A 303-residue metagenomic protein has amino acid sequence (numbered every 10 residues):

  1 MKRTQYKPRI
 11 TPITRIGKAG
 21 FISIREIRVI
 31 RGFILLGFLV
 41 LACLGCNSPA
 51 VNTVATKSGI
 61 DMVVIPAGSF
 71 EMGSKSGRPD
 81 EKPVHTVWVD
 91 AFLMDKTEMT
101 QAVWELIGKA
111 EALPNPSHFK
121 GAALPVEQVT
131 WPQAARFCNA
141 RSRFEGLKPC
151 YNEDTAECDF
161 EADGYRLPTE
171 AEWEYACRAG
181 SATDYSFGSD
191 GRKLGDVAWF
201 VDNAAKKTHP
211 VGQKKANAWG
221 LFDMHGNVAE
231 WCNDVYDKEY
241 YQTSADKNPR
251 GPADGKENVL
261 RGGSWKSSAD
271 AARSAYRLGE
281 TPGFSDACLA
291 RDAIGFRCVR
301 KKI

Functional and structural regions predicted by a protein language model:
M1-A50: Intrinsic disorder/low-complexity segments
N47-A50, K215-N217, P252-I303: Disulfide-stabilized, aromatic/cysteine-rich ligand-recognition loop
V51-P66, A162-Y165: GGW-centered surface loops in extracellular recognition modules
S69-S74, V87-G188, D196, N233-Y241 (+1 more regions): Active-site microenvironments of metalloenzymes and redox enzymes
M72-A91, T208-K214, D270-L289: Short, polar loop/linker segments at the starts of domains and inter-domain junctions
E157-F160, A198-H225, P252: Short, well-ordered junction/capping motifs at the entry into regular secondary structure
Q242-P252: Short, surface-exposed loop/helix-turn segments at secondary-structure junctions that function as lids/hinges flanking
